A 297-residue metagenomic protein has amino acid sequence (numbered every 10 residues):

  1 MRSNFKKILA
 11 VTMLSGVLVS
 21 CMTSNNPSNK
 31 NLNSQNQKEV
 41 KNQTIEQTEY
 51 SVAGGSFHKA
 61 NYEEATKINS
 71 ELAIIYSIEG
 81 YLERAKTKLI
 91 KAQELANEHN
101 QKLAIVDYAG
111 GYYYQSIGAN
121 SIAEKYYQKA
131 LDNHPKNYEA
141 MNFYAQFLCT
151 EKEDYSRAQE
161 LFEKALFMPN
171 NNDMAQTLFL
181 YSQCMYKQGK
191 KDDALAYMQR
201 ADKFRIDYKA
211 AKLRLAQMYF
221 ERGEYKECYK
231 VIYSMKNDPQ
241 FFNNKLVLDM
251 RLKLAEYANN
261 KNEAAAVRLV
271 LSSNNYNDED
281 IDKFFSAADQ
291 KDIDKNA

Functional and structural regions predicted by a protein language model:
L18-L95, H99, I105, D294-A297: N-terminal leader/linker segments that initiate helical-solenoid repeat arrays
Y50, F57, P239-A297: Terminal, low-structured helical/coil segments at or just beyond the last alpha-helical repeat
E63, N97, Q101, P135 (+4 more regions): Short coil turns that delineate tetratricopeptide repeat
E71, I105-A109, F143-Y144, L180 (+2 more regions): Canonical tetratricopeptide repeat
K102, V106, A140, M174-T177 (+3 more regions): TPR alpha-solenoid repeat register
